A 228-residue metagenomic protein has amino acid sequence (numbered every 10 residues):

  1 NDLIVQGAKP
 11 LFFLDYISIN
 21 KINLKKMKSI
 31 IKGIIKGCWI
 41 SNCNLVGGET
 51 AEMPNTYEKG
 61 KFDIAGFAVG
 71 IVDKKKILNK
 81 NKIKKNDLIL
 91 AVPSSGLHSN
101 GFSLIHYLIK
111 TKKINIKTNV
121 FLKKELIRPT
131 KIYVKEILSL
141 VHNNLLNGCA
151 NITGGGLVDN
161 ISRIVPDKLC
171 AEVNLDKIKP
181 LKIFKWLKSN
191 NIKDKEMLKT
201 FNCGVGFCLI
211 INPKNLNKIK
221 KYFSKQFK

Functional and structural regions predicted by a protein language model:
N1-Q6: Active-site cofactor/substrate anionic-group-binding motifs, chiefly glycine- and Lys/Arg-rich phosphate-binding loops
K9-S103: Glycine-rich anion-binding loops of enzyme active sites
K26-N44, Y57-F62, I114-I127, K131-K228: Glycine-/charge-enriched secondary-structure boundary and capping motifs
F102-K113: Short, compositionally biased
